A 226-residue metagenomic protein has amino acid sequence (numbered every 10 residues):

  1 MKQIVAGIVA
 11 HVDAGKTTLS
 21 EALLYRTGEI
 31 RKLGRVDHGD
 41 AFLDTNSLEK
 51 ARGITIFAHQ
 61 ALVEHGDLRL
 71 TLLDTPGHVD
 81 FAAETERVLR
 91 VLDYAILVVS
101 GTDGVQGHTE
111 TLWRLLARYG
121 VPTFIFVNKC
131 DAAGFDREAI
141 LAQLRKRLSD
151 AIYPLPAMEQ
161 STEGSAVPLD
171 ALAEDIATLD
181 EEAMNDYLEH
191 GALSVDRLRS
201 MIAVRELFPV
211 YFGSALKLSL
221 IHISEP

Functional and structural regions predicted by a protein language model:
M1-V91, A95-V99, V105, K146-L148 (+2 more regions): P-loop NTPase switch module centered on the Walker A-proximal segment
D13, L19, G53, D74 (+6 more regions): Conserved structural-core and active-site-/substrate-pathway-adjacent residues in large, well-folded domains of enzymes
D67-R69, L92-L97, Y119-I125, V204-P209: Short, surface-exposed connector motifs at secondary-structure boundaries
L73, L97-S100, F126-N128, P156 (+1 more regions): Conserved beta-strand segments of the P-loop GTPase G domain that flank and frequently precede/overlap
V99-D150: Conserved C-terminal guanine-recognition region of P-loop GTPase G domains, centered on the G4
I140, R145, A151-A192: Alpha-helical transmembrane helix bundles of large polytopic membrane transport and channel proteins
A192-R205, P209-K217: Extended, domain-scale alpha-helical bundle/helix-rich regions
S219-P226: Residue-level detector of conserved catalytic or cofactor/ligand-binding positions in enzyme active sites
